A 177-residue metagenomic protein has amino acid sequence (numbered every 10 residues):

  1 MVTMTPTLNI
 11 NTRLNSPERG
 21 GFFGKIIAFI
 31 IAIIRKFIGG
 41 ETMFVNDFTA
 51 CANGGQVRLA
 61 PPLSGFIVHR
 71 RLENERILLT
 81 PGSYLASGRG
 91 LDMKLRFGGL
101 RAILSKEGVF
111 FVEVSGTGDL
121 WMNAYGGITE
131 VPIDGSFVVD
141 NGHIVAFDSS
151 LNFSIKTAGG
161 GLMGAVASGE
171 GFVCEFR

Functional and structural regions predicted by a protein language model:
M1-R177: Composition-driven recognition of glycine/serine/threonine/acidic- and proline-rich low-complexity segments and repeats
